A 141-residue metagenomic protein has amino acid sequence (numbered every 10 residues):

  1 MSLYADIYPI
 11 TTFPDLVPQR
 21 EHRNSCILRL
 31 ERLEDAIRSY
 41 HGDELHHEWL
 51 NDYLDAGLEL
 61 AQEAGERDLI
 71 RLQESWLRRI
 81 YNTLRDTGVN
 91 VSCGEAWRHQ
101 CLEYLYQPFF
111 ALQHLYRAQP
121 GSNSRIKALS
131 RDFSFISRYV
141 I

Functional and structural regions predicted by a protein language model:
M1-D43, E48-L50, I70, E74 (+2 more regions): N-terminal alpha-helical interaction modules that lie
L45, N90-H99: Intrinsically disordered, charged and Pro/Gly-enriched terminal/linker segments that flank large helical-solenoid
W49-A64: Non-membrane alpha-helical segments in proteins
G57-L58, Y81-R85: Short alpha-helix boundary/capping elements
T83-C93, S124: Boundary/linker segments of alpha-helical solenoid repeat arrays
